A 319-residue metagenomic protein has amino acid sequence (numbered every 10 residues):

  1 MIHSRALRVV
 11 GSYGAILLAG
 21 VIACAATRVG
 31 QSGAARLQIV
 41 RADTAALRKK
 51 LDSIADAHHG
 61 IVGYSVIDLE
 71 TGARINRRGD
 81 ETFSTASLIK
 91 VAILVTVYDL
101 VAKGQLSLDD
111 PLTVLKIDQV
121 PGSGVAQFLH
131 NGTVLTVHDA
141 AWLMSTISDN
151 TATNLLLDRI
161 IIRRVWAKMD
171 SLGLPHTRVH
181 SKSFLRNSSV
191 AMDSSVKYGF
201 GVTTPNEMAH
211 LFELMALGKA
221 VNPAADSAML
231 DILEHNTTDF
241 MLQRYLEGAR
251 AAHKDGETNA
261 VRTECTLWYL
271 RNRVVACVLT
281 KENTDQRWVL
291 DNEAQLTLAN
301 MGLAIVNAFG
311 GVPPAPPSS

Functional and structural regions predicted by a protein language model:
L18-R41: Bacterial Sec-dependent signal peptides at the C-terminal "C-region" and cleavage site
G33-I54, R159-I161, H210-F240, L246-R250 (+1 more regions): Structured C-terminal helix/loop/strand segments within mature extracytoplasmic catalytic/sensor domains
R36-R41, R77-S84, G124-N131, D139-L143 (+4 more regions): Second-shell loop/turn segments in exported
A46-G79, V278: A short, well-structured edge-of-sheet supersecondary motif
I61, T133-T136, A141, N154-F212: Mid-domain, small-residue-enriched loop/turn segments at the edges of structured enzyme/sensor domains
L69-E70, L108-V125, I160-I161, S183-N187 (+1 more regions): Acidic helix-start/capping segments at beta-turn-to-alpha-helix junctions
G72, S84-L112, A276: Active-site SXXK
D99-W142: Active-site-proximal loop and beta-strand segments within enzyme catalytic domains
